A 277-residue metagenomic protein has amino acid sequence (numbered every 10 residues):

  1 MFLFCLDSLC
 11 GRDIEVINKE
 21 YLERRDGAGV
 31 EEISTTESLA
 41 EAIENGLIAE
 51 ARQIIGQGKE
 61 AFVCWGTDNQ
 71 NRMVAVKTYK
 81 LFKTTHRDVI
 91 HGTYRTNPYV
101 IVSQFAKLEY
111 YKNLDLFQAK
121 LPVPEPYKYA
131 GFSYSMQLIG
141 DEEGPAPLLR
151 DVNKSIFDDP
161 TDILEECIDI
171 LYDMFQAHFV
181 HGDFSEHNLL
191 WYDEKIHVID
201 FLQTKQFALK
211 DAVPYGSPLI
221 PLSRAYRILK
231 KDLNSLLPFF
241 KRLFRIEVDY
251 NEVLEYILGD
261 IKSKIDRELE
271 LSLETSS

Functional and structural regions predicted by a protein language model:
F2-K19, L271-S277: Long, low-complexity intrinsically disordered regions enriched in Ser/Thr/Pro/Gly
R24-G27, L273: Solvent-exposed, charged helical/coil patches that constitute nucleic-acid or partner-interaction surfaces
A28, E32-P145, Q176: Conserved ATP-binding subdomain of kinase catalytic cores across diverse folds
K80, G140, E186, W191 (+1 more regions): Short, glycine/acidic-enriched loop or turn micro-motifs at the edges of active sites
V100-V123, Y129, P145-G182, H187 (+2 more regions): Conserved kinase catalytic-core helix
L138, P145-S155, V213-L222: Short, low-complexity, polybasic intrinsically disordered segments
F175-H181, Y192-S277: C-lobe/activation-segment region of protein kinase-like
